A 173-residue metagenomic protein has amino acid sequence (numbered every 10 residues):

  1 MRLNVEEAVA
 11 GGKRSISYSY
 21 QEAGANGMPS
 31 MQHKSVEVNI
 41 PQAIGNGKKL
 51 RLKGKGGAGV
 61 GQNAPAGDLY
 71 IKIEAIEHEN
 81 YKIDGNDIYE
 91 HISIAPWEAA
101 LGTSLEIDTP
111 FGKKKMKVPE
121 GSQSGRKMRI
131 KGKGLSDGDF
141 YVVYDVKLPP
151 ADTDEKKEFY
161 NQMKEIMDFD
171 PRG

Functional and structural regions predicted by a protein language model:
M1-E7, G12-Y18, G47-K53: Extracytoplasmic assembly/pore-lining segments of large envelope/extracellular complexes
Y18, M31-G173: Intrinsically disordered, low-complexity linker/assembly segments
G24-P29: Short, cysteine-centered beta-strand-loop-beta hairpins and adjacent loop/turn segments enriched in charged/polar
